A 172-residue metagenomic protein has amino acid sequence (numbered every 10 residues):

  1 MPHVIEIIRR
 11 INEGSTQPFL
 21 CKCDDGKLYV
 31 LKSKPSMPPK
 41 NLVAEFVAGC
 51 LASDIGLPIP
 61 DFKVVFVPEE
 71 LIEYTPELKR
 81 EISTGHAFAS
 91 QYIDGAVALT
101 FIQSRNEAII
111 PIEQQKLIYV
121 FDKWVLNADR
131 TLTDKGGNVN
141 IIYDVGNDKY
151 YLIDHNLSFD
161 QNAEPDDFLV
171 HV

Functional and structural regions predicted by a protein language model:
P2-I102, I118-A128, D148, S158: Conserved ATP-binding subdomain of kinase catalytic cores across diverse folds
I102-A163: Conserved kinase catalytic-core segment
N162, L169-V172: A conserved mid-domain beta-alpha-beta active-site/ligand-binding segment of alpha/beta enzyme cores
